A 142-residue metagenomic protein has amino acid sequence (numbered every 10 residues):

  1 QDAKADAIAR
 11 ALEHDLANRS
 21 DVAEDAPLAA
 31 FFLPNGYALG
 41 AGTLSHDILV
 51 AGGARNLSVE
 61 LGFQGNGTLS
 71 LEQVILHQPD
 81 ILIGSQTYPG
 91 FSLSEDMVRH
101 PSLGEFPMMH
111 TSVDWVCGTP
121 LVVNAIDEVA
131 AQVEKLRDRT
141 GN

Functional and structural regions predicted by a protein language model:
Q1-N142: N-terminal ligand-binding lobe of clamshell/alpha-beta domains
